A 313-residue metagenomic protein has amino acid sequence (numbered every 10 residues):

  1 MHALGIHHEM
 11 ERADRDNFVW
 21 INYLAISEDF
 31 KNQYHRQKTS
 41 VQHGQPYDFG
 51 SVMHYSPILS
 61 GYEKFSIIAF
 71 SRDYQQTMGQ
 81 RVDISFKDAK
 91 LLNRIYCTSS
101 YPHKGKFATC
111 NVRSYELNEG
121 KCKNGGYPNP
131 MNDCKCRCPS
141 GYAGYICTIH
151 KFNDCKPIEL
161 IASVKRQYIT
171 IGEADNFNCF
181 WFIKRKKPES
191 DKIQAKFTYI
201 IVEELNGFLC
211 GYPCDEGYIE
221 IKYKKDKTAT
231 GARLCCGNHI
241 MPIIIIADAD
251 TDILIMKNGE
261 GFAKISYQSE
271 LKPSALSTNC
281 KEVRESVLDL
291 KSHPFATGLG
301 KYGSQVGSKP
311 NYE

Functional and structural regions predicted by a protein language model:
M1, W20, P310-E313: N-terminal low-hydrophobic presequence detector
M1-R12, M53: Active-site recognition of the HExxH zinc-binding catalytic motif
R12-D14, H43-D48, K187, P213 (+1 more regions): Extracellular/periplasmic catalytic domains that process cell-envelope and extracellular macromolecules
D14-K121, Y127-R137, A143-Y145, I149-H150: Metalloprotease/metallohydrolase-associated module, dominated by Zn2+-dependent proteases
P102-G303, G307-E313: Domain-level representation of secreted and single-pass membrane ectodomains enriched in extracellular protease systems
